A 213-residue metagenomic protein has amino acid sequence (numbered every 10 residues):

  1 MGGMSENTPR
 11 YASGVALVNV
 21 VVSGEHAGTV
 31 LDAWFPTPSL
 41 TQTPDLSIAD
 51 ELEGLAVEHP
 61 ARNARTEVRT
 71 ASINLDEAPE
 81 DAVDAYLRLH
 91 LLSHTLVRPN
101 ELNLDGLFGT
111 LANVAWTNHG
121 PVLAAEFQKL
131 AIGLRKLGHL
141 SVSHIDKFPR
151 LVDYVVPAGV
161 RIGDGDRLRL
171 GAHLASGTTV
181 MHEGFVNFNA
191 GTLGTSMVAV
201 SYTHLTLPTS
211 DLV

Functional and structural regions predicted by a protein language model:
M1-D153: Terminal amphipathic alpha-helical/low-complexity segments used for targeting or macromolecular assembly
G133-N187, G191-L193: Glycine-rich adenosyl-nucleotide cofactor-binding module
A199-S201: Acidic, proline/serine/threonine- and glycine-rich low-complexity intrinsically disordered segments
T203-T209: Conserved small/polar residues in nucleotide/adenosyl-binding loops
